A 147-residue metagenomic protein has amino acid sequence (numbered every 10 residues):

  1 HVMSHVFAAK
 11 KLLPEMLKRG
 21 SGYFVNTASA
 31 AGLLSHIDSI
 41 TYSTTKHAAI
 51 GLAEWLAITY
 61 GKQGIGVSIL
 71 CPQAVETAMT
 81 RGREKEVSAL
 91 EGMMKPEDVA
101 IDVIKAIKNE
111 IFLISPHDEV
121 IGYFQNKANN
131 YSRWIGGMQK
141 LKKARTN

Functional and structural regions predicted by a protein language model:
A9, T45: Active-site helix of classical SDR
K11-G20: A short helix-coil junction within the Rossmann-fold of NAD(P)-dependent oxidoreductases
S29: Residue(s) in the substrate-gating loop at a strand-loop-helix junction that position the organic substrate next
L34, W55-I65: Active-site-adjacent segment of SDR/Rossmann-fold oxidoreductases
H36-I40: Active-site loop immediately N-terminal to the catalytic Tyr-X3-Lys motif of short-chain dehydrogenase/reductase
P72-G82: Short, flexible catalytic-loop segment of classical short-chain dehydrogenase/reductase
E86, L90-N147: C-terminal tail/cap regions
